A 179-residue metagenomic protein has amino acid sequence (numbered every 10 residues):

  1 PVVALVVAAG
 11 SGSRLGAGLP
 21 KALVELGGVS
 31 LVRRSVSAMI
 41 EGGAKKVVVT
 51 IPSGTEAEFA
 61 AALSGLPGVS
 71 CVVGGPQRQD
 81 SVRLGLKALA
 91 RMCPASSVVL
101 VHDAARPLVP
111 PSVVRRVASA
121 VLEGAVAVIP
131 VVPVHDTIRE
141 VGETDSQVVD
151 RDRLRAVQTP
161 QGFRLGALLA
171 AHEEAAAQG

Functional and structural regions predicted by a protein language model:
P1-E56, G68: N-terminal glycine-rich phosphate-binding loop and ensuing alpha1 helix
A4-V6, V49, V101, A127-P130: Structural beta-sheet core signal
V6, V32, G85, H102-D103 (+2 more regions): Residue-level signal for inorganic ion chemistry
A44, P94-S96, G124-A127: Short, high-confidence coil segments that cap the C-terminus of an alpha-helix and link into the following beta-strand
E56-A62: Acidic helix N-cap motif at the loop->helix transition within catalytic regions of sugar-transfer enzymes
L63-V98: Short phosphate-binding loop-to-helix
R78, A104-L108: Acidic metal-phosphate-binding loop of nucleotide-sugar-dependent transferases
V109-G179: Conserved core of the sugar-phosphate nucleotidyltransferase
